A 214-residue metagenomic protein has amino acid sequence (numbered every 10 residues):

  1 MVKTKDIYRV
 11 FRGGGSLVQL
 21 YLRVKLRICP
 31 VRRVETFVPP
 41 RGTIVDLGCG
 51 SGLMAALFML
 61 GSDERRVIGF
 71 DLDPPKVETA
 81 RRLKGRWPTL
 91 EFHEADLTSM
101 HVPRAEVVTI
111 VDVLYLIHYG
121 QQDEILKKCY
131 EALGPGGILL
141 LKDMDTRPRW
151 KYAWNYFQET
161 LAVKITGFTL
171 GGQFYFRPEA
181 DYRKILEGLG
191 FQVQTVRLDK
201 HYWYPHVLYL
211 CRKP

Functional and structural regions predicted by a protein language model:
V24-R41: Conserved alpha-helix/loop element of class I SAM-dependent methyltransferases that forms part of the SAM/SAH-binding
G42-G50: Conserved class I S-adenosyl-L-methionine
L53, L57-L90, E94-D96: Class I SAM-dependent methyltransferase SAM/SAH-binding core
T109: A conserved beta-strand element that flanks and buttresses the S-adenosyl-L-methionine
D123-P135: A short glycine-rich, Lys/Arg-flanked "PGG" loop and its adjoining helix->strand segment in the class I
G136-M144: Conserved beta-strand signature within the Rossmann-like core of class I S-adenosyl-L-methionine
M144-E187, V196: C-terminal alpha-helical "lid/dimerization" subdomain adjacent to the S-adenosyl-L-methionine
L189-F191, R197-P214: Core SAM-dependent methyltransferase catalytic element
